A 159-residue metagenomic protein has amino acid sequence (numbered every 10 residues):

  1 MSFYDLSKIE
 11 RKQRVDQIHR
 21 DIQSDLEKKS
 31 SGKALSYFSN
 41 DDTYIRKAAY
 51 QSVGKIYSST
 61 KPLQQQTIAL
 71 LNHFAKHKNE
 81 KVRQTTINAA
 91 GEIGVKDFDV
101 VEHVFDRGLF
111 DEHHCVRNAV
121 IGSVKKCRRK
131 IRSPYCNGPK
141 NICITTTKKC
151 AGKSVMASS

Functional and structural regions predicted by a protein language model:
S2-L6, S39-D42: A generic short-segment signal for beta-strand/edge and adjacent turn/coil regions
F3-D25, K47-K61, R83-K96, C115-K130 (+1 more regions): Structural detector for internal amphipathic alpha-helices that build alpha-solenoid repeat scaffolds
D25-Y37, S58-F74, V95-G108, R129-I142: Amphipathic alpha-helical scaffolding segments comprising HEAT/armadillo-like alpha-solenoid repeats
G32-G54: Short, contiguous, helix-prone interaction/anchoring segments in small proteins
D41-T43, K78-N79, E112-H113, T146-T147: Short inter-helical turns and helix N-cap capping residues of alpha-solenoid HEAT/ARM repeat scaffolds
H73-K81, R117: Short, mixed-charge aromatic SLiMs
